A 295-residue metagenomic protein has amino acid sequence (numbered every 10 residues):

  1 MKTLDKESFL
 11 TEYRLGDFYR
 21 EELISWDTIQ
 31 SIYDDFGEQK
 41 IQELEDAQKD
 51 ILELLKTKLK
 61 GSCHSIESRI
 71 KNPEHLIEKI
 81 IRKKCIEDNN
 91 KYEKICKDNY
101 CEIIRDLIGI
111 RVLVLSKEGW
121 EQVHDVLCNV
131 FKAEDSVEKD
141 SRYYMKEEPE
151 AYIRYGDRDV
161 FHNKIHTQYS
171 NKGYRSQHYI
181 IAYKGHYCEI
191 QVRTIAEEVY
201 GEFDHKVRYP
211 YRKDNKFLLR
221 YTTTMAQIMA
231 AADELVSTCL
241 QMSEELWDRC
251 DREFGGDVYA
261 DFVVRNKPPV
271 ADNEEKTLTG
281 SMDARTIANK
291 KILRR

Functional and structural regions predicted by a protein language model:
K2-E45, Y183-R295: An acidic, glycine-/histidine-flanked metal-binding catalytic module
K2-N90, L107: Intrinsically disordered, low-complexity polar/charged tails and linkers
K40-K58, L115-H124, F262-A271: Short N-terminal helix-initiation segments at or just after the protein's N-terminus
Q42, H64-S68, I95-Y100, I110-E118: Short coil/turn segments at secondary-structure boundaries
K79-E87, D157-R158, Y259-N266: Short, charged low-complexity intrinsically disordered segments located at boundaries of structured domains
D88-K97, I104: Long, hydrophobic/aromatic-enriched structural stretches that serve as scaffold segments
C101-I103, I108-G109, L113-L240: Long beta-strand-rich cores associated with HINT superfamily self-processing modules
